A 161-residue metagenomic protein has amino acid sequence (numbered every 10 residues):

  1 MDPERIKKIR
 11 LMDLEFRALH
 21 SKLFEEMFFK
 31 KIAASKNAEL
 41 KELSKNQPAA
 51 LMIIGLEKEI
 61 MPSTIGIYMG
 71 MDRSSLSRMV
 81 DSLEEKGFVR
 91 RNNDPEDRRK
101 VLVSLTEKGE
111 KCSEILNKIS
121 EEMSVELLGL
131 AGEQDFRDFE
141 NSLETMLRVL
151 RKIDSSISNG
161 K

Functional and structural regions predicted by a protein language model:
M1-E42: N-terminal leader segment of winged-helix/HTH proteins
I6-E15, N117-K161: Terminal interaction helix/tail motif
H20, F24, K58, S113 (+1 more regions): A structural signal for well-ordered alpha-helices, especially hydrophobic packing surfaces of coiled-coils
F28-D72: N-terminal helix-turn-helix DNA-binding core of bacterial DNA-binding proteins
L40-S44, S75-R78, S82, G132 (+1 more regions): Short glycine/proline-centered loop/turn elements that form peptide/ligand docking sites
M61-S63, S74, D81, V101: Residues within helix-turn-helix
D81-E140: Charged, amphipathic alpha-helical coiled-coil/dimerization segments
